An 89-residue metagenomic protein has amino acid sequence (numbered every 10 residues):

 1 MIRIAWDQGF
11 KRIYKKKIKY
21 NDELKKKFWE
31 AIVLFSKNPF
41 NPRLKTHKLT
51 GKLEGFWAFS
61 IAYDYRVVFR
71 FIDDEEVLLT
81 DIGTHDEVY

Functional and structural regions predicted by a protein language model:
M1-K11: Short, charged N-terminal helix-start/capping segments
I2, E30-A31, K45, G55 (+2 more regions): A generic structural signal for short beta-strands and their flanking turns/coil linkers
R3, K15-K25, S60-R66, R70-Y89: Enriched for short, Lys/Arg-rich terminal
D7, T50, T80: Residue-level detector of conserved, well-ordered beta-strand and adjacent loop positions that form binding/recognition
G9, E54, T84: Residues that form or immediately flank small-molecule/cofactor binding pockets and catalytic motifs
G9-N41: N-terminal first-folded block
K11, T50, Y89: Nucleotide phosphate-binding site architecture
L34-F59: A short, surface-exposed loop/turn module that caps and links secondary-structure elements
